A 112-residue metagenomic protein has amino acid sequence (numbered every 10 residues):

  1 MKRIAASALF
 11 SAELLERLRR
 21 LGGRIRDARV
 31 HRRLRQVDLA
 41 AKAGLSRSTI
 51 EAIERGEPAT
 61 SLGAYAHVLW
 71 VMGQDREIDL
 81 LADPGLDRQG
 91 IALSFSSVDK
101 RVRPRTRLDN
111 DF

Functional and structural regions predicted by a protein language model:
A6-H31: A short, Lys/Arg-rich alpha-helix, primarily the initiator
G23-D38, K100-T106: Short basic helix-loop element that most often maps to the first helix and adjoining turn of HTH DNA-binding modules
I25, Q36, R47, L62-Y65: Helix-turn-helix DNA-binding elements, focusing on the entry/boundary residues of the two helices that contact DNA
R33-E51: Short alpha-helical DNA-recognition segment
E57-W70: Short, basic-rich loop-to-helix N-cap that marks the start of a DNA-contacting helix
D79-F112: Short, charged recognition helix plus adjacent turn of helix-turn-helix-like nucleic-acid-binding domains
